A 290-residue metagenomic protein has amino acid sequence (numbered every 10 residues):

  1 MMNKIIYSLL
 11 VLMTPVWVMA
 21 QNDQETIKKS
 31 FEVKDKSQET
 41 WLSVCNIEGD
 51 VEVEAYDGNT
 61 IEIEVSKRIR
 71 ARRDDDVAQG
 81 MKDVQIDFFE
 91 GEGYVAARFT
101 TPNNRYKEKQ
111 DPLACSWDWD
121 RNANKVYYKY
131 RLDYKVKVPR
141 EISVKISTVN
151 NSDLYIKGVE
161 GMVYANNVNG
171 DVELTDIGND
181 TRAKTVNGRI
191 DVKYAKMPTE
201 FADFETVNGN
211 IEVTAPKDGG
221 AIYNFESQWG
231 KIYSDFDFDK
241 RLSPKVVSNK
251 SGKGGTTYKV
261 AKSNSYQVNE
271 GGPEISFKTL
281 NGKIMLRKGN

Functional and structural regions predicted by a protein language model:
M2-N167, D171-N290: Intrinsically disordered, low-complexity terminal regions
